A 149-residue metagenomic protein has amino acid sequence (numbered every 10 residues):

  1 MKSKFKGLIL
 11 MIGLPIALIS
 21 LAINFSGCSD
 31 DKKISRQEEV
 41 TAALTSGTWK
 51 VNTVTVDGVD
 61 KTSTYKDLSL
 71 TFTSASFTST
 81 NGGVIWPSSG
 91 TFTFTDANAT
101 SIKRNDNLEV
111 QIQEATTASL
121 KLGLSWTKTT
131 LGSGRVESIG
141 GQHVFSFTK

Functional and structural regions predicted by a protein language model:
M1-K2, S29: N-terminal hydrophobic targeting signals that begin at the initiator methionine
K2-L14: Bacterial N-terminal signal peptides that target proteins for export
A22-G27: C-terminal motif of bacterial Sec signal peptides marking the signal peptidase cleavage site
S29-S89, A97-K149: Lipid interaction determinants
